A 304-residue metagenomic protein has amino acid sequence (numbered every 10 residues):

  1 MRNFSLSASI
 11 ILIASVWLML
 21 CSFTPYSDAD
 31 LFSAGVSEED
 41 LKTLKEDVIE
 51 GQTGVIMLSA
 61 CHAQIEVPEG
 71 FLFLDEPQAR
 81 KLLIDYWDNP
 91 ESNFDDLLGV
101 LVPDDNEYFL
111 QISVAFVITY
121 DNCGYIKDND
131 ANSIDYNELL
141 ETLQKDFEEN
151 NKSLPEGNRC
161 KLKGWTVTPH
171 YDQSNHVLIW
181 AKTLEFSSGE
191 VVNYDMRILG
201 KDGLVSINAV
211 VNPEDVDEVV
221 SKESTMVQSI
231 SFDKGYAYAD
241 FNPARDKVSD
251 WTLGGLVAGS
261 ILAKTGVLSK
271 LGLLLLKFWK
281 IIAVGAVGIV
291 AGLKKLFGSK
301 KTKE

Functional and structural regions predicted by a protein language model:
M1-I10: Bacterial N-terminal signal peptides that target proteins for export
L6, L31-F32, L296-G298: Short, aromatic- and cysteine-enriched interfacial helices/patches that mediate contacts at lipid membranes
I10-L20: Bacterial N-terminal signal peptides
D28-Q64, L72-N193, G235, K247 (+2 more regions): Conserved polar/disulfide-associated segments of primarily extracytoplasmic proteins
T53-E66, E214-S224: Short aromatic-glycine motifs in intrinsically disordered, low-complexity regions
E185-S249: Extracytoplasmic/lumenal ectodomains and periplasmic regions of secretory and membrane proteins
V248-E304: C-terminal single-pass membrane-anchor helix
